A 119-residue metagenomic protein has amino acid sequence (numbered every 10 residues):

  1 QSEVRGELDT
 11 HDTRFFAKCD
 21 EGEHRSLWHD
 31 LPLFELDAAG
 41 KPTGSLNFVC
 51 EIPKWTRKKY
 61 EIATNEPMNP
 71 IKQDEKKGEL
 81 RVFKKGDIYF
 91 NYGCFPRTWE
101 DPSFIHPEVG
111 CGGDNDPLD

Functional and structural regions predicted by a protein language model:
Q1-D119: Hydrophobic N-terminal alpha-helices or hydrophobic patches in metabolic proteins across all domains of life
